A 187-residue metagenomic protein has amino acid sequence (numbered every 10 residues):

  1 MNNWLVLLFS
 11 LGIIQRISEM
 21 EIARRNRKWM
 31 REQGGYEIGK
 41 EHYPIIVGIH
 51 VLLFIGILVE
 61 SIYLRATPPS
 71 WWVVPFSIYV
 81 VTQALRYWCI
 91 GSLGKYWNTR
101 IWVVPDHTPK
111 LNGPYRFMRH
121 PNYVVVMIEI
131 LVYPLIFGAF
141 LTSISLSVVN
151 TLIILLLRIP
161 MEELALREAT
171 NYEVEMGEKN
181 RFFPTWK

Functional and structural regions predicted by a protein language model:
M1-I14: Hydrophobic transmembrane alpha-helical segments in integral membrane proteins
L11-A23: N-terminal signal-anchor/start-transfer transmembrane helix
I14-I17, G48, V80, M118: Alpha-helical architecture
I22, L52-T67, S92: Membrane-helix exit/interface motif
A23-H42, P68-K187: Cytosolic-biased juxtamembrane loops and peripheral soluble domains of multi-pass membrane proteins
K40-L53: Interfacial helix-start motif at the membrane-water boundary
